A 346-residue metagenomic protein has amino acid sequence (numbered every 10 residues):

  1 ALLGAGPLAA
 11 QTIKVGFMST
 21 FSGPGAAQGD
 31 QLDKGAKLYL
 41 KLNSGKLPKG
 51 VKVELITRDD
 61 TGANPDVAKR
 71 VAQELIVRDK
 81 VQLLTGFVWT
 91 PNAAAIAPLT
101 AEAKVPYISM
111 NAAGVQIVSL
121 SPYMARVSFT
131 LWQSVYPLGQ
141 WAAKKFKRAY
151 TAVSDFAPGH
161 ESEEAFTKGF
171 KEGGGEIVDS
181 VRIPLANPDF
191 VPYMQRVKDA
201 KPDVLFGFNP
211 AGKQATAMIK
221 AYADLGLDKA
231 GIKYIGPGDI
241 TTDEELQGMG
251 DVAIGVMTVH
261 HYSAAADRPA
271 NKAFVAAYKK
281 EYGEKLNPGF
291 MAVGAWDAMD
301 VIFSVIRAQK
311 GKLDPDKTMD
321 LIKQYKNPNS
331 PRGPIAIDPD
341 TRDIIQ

Functional and structural regions predicted by a protein language model:
A1, A10-Q346: Extracytosolic ligand-binding ectodomains
